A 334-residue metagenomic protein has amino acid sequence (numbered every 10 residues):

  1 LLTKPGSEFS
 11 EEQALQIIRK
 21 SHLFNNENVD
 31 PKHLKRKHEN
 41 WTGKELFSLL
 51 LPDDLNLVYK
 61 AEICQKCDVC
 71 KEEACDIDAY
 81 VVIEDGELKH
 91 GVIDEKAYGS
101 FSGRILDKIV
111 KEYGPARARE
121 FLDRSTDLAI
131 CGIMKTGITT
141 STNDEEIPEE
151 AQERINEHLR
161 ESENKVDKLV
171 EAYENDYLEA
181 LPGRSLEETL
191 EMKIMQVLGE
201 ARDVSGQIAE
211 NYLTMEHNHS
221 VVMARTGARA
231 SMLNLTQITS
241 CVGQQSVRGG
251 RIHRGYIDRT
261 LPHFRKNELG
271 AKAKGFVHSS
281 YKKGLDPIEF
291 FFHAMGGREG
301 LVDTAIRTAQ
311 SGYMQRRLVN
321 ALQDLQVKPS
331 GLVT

Functional and structural regions predicted by a protein language model:
L1-L181, N234-T334: Feature marking long nucleic-acid-engaging regions of large polymerase/nuclease enzymes
L181-V242: Gly/Pro-rich turn-and-neighbor structural signature
